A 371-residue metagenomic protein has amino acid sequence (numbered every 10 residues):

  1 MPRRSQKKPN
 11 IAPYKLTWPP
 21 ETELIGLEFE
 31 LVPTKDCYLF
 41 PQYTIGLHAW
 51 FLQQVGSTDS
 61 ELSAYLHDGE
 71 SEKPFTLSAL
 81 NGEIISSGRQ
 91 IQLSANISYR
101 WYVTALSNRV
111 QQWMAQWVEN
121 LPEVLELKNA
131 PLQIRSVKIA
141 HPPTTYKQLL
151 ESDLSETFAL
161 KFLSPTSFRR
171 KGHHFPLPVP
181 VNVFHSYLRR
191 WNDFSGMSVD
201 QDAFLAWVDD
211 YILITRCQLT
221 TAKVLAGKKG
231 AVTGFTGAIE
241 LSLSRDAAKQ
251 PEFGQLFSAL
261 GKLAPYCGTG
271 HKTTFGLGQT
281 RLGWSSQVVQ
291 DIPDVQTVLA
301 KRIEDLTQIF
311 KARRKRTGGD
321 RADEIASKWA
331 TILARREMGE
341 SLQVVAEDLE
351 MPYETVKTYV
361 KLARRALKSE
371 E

Functional and structural regions predicted by a protein language model:
M1-E371: RNA-interacting cores
